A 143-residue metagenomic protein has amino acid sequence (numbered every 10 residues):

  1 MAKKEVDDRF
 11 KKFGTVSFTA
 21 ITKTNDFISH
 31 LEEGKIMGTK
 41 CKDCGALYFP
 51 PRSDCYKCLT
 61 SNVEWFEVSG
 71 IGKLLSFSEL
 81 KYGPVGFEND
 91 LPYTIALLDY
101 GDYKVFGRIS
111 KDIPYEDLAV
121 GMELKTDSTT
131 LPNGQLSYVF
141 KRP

Functional and structural regions predicted by a protein language model:
K35-G38, R52: Residues immediately within or flanking Cys/His clusters that coordinate Zn2+ in small zinc-binding modules
K40-D43, D54-T60: Short, cysteine/histidine-rich loop/knuckle motifs that typically chelate Zn2+
F49, N62-E64: Short functional micro-motifs and their immediate structural scaffolds
G72-L75, I109: Conserved hydrophobic positions within beta-strands
F77-G83, Y103, L131: Short, conserved beta-turn/loop elements at beta-strand boundaries and strand-helix junctions
K104-P114: Beta-strand/loop nucleic-acid-binding surfaces
D112-K125: Short nucleic-acid-contacting surface segments enriched for D/E, G, S/T with interspersed K/R
D127-P143: OB-fold/S1-family single-stranded nucleic acid-binding modules
